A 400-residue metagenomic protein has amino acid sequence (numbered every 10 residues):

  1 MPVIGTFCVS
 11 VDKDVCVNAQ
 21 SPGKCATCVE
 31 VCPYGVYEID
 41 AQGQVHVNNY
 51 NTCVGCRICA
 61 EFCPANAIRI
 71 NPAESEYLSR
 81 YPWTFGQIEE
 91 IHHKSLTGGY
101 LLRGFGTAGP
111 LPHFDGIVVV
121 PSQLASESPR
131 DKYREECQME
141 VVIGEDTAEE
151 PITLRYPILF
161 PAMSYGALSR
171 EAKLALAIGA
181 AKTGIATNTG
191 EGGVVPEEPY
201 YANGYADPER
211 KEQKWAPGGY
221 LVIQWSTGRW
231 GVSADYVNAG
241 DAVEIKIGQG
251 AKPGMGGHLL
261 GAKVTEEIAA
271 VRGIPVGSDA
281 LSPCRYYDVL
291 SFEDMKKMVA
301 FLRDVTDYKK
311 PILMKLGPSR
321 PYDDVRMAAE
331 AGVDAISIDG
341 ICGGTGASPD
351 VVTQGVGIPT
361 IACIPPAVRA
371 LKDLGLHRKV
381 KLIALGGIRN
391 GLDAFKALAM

Functional and structural regions predicted by a protein language model:
M1-V3, A65-I158, A162-G254, L260-G261: Conserved, well-structured core domains of diverse proteins
P2-V15, Y34-V36, Q42-V45: N-terminal cysteine/histidine-rich coordination modules
K13, A19-C28, C56-C59, L376-H377: Cysteine-cluster motifs in flexible loop/terminal segments that predominantly coordinate metals
G23-H46, I58-E76: Iron-sulfur cluster-binding cysteine motifs and their immediate structural context in ferredoxin-like electron-transfer
Q44-V47, G192, P196-Y201, K252-G256 (+2 more regions): Glycine-rich, proline-tolerant flexible connector loops at the mouths of alpha/beta enzymes
E61, P283-M400: Glycine-rich phosphate/ribose-binding loops and adjacent secondary-structure elements that form binding surfaces
G231, A239, E244, Q249-R285 (+4 more regions): Hydrophobic, small-residue-rich alpha-helical packing segments that form membrane-like cores
